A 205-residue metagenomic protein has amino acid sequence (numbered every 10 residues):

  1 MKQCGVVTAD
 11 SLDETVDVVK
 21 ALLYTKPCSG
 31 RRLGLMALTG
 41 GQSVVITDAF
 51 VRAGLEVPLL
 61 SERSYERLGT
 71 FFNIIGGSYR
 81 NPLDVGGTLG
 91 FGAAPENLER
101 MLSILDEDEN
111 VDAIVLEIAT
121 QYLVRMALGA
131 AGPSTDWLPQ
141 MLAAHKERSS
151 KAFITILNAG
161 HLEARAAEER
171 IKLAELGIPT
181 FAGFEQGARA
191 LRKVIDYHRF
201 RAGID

Functional and structural regions predicted by a protein language model:
M1-P58, A130-S134, P139-D205: Peripheral docking tails and interdomain loops at the edges of cofactor- or intermediate-handling domains
K2, S29-A130: Short glycine-cluster motifs
